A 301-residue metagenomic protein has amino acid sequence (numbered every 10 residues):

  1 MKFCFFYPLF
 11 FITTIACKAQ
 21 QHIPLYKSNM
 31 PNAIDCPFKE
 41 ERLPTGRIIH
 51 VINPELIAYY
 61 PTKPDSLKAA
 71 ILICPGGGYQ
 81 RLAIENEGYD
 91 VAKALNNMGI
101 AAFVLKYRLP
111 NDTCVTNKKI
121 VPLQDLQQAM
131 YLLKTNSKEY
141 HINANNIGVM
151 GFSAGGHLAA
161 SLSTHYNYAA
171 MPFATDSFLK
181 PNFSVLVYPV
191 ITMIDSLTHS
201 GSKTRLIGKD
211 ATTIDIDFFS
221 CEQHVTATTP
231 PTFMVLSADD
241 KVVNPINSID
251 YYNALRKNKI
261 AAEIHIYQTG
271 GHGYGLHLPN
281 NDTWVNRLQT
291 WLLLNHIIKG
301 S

Functional and structural regions predicted by a protein language model:
Q20-D65: N-terminal cap/lid segment of alpha/beta-hydrolase-fold proteins
L43, P189-H224, P230: Mobile cap/lid helix-loop segments that gate and shape the active-site cleft of serine hydrolases
L67-G76: Short beta-strand element of the alpha/beta-hydrolase
A83-I84, D90, Y107-A144, H277-T283: Catalytic nucleophile-loop/oxyanion-hole region of alpha/beta-hydrolase and closely related hydrolase-like folds
I84-F103: Short amphipathic alpha-helix adjacent to the substrate-entry channel of hydrolases
Q128-T198, I216: Primarily recognizes the serine-hydrolase "nucleophile elbow" in alpha/beta-hydrolase and SGNH/GDSL folds
M234-L236, D240: Short beta-strand/loop motif that positions the catalytic acidic residue of the alpha/beta-hydrolase fold
P245, I249-S301: C-terminal catalytic histidine-bearing segment of alpha/beta-hydrolase fold enzymes
